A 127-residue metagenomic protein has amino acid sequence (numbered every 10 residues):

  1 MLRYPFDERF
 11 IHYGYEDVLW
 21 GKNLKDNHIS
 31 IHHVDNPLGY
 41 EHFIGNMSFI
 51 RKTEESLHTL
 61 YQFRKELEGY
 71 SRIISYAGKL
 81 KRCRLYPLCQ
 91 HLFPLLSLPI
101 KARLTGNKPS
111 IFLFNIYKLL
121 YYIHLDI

Functional and structural regions predicted by a protein language model:
M1-P5: Conserved nucleotide-sugar donor-binding and metal-coordinating catalytic region shared by glycosyltransferases
F6-F10: Surface-exposed cleft-lining segments at the edges of enzyme active sites
I11, N27-L67: Active-site donor/metal-binding and catalytic loop motifs of nucleotide-sugar-dependent glycosylation enzymes
H12-W20: Acidic donor-binding loop at a coil-to-helix junction in glycosyltransferase catalytic cores that engages
E55, S71-I127: Non-catalytic, C-terminal membrane-associated alpha-helical segments of glycosyltransferases
